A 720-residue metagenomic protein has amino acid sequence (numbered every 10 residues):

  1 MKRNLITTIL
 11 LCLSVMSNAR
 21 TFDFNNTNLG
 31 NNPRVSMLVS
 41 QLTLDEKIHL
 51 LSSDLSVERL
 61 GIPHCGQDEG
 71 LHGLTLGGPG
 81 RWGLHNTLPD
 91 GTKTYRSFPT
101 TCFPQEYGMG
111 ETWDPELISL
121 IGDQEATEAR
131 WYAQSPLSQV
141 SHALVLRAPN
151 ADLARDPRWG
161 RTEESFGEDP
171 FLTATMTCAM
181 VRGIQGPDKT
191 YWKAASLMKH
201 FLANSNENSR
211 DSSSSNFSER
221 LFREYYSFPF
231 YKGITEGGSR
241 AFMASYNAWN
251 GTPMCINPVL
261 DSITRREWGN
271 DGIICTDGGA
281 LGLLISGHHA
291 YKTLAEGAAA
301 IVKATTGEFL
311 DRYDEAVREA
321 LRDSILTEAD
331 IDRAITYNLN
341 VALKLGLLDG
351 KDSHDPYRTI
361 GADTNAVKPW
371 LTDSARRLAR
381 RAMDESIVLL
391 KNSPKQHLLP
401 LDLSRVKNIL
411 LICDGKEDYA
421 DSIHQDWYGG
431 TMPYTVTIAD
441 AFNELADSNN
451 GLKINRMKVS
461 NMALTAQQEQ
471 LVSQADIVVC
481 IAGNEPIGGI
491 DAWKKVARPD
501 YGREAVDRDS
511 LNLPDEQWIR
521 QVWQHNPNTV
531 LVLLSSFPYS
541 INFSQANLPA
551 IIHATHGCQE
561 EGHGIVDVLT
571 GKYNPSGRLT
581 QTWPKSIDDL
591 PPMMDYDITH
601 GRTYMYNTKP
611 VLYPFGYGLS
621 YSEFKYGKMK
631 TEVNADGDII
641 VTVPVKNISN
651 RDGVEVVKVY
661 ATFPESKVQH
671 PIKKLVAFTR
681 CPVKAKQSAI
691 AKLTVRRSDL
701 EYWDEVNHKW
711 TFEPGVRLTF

Functional and structural regions predicted by a protein language model:
K2-I9: Sec-dependent signal peptide recognition, specifically the positively charged N-region followed immediately by
L10-N18: Hydrophobic h-region of N-terminal signal peptides that target proteins for export in Gram-negative bacteria
A19-W703, K709-F720: Glycoside hydrolase catalytic-domain context in secreted enzymes
